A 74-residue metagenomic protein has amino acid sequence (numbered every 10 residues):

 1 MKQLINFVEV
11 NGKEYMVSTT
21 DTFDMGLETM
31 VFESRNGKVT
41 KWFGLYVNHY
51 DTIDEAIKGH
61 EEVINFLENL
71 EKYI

Functional and structural regions predicted by a protein language model:
M1-S34: Short N-terminal "domain-start" leader segments that mark the transition from disordered tails or signal peptides into
L4, L27, L45, L67-L70: Generic detector of leucine side chains in alpha-helical contexts
F23-M25, V39-W42: Acidic, low-complexity, intrinsically disordered interaction modules
M30-R35, Y46-H49, V63-F66: Conserved catalytic or regulatory cores that recognize and/or transform ribose-phosphate-containing ligands
T40-K58: A short, exposed loop/beta-hairpin motif centered on an aromatic-Gly-Thr core
E61-I74: Short arginine-rich
